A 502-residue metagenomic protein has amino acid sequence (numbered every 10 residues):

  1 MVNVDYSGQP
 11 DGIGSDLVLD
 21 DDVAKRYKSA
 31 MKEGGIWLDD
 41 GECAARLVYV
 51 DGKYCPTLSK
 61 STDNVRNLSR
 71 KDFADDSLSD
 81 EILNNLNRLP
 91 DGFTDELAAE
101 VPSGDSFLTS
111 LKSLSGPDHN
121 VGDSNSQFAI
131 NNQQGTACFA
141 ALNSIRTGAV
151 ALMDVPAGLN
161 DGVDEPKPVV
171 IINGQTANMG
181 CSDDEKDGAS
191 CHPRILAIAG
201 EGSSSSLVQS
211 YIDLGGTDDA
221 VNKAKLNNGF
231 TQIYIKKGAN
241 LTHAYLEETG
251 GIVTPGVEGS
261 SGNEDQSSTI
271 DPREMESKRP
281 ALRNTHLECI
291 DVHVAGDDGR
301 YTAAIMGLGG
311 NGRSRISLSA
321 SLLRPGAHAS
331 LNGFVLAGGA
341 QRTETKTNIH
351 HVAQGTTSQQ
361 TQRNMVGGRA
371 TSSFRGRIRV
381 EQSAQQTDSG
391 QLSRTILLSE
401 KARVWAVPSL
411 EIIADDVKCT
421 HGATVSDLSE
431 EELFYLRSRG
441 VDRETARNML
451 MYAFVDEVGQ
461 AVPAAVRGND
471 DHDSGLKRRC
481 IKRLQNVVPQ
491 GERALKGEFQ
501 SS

Functional and structural regions predicted by a protein language model:
M1-N132, F139-R146, G158: Long, low-complexity, mixed-charge
H119-V441, V455, V462-S502: Conserved beta-strand/loop scaffold segments within soluble protein domains that form the structured core and edges
